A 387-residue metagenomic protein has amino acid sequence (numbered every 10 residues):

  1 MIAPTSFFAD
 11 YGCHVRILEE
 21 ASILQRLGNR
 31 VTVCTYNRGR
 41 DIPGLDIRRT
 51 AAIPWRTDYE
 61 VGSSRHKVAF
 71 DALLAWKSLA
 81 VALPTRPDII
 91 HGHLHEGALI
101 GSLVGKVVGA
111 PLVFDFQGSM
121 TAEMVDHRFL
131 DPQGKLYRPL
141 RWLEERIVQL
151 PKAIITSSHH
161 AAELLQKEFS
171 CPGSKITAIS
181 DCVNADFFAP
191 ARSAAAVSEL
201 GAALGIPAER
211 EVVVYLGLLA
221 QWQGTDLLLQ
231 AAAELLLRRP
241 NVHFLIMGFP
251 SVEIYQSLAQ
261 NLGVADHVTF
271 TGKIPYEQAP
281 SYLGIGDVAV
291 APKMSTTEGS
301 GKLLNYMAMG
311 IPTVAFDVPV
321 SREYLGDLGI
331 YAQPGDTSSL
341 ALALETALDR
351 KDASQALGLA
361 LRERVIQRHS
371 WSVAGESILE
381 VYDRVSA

Functional and structural regions predicted by a protein language model:
M1-D41, H159, L235, A387: N-terminal subdomain of nucleotide-sugar transferases
E19, W76-L83, L99, L103-V107 (+2 more regions): Membrane-proximal helix-turn-helix segments that form the acceptor-binding/catalytic region of lipid-linked
K152, S281-E298, I311: Acidic donor-binding loop of glycosyltransferase active sites
H160, C182: Carbohydrate-associated surface elements
A189-I206: A short helix/loop element that forms part of the nucleotide-sugar donor recognition site in Leloir-type
P207-Q223, L229-A232, L245: Conserved donor-binding/catalytic core segment of Leloir-type glycosyltransferases
I254-Q278: Nucleotide-activated donor-binding/catalytic signature segment of Leloir-type glycosyltransferases, i.e., the conserved
G329-S338, T346-D352: Conserved acidic donor-binding segment of nucleotide-sugar-dependent glycosyltransferases
